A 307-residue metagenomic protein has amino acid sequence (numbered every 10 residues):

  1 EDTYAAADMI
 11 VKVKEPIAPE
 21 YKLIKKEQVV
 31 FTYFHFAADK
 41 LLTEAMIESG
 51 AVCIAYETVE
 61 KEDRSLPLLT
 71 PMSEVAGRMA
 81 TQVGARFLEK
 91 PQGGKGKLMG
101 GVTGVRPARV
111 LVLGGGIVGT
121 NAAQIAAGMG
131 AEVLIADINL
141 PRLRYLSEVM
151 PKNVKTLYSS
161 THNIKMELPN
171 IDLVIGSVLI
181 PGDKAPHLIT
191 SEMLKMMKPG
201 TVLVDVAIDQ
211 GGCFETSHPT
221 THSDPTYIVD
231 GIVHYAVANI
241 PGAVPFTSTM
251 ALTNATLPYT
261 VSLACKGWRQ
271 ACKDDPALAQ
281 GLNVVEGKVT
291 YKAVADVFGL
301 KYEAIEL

Functional and structural regions predicted by a protein language model:
E1-A45, S49: An N-terminal-biased, well-structured beta-alpha scaffold segment characteristic of Rossmann-like dinucleotide-binding
D8, K14-E15, F34-H35, S160 (+3 more regions): Short glycine-/small-residue-rich Rossmann-like dinucleotide-binding loops
E15, V75, G116-I117: Residue-level detector of alpha-helix initiation sites
Y21, T43, T81, A122-A123 (+3 more regions): Generic hydrophobic/aromatic pocket-lining and core-packing "Φ" positions
K25-Q28, S49-A51, K198-T201, I232: A short helix->loop->beta-strand "cap" motif at the edges of active sites that frequently abuts
E57-V83, F87-L98, I208, C213-L307: Adenosine-phosphate binding glycine-rich loop
P91-L179, T226: Glycine-rich phosphate/diphosphate-binding loop of Rossmann-like nucleotide-binding domains
E148-D230: Rossmann-like adenosine-cofactor binding region
